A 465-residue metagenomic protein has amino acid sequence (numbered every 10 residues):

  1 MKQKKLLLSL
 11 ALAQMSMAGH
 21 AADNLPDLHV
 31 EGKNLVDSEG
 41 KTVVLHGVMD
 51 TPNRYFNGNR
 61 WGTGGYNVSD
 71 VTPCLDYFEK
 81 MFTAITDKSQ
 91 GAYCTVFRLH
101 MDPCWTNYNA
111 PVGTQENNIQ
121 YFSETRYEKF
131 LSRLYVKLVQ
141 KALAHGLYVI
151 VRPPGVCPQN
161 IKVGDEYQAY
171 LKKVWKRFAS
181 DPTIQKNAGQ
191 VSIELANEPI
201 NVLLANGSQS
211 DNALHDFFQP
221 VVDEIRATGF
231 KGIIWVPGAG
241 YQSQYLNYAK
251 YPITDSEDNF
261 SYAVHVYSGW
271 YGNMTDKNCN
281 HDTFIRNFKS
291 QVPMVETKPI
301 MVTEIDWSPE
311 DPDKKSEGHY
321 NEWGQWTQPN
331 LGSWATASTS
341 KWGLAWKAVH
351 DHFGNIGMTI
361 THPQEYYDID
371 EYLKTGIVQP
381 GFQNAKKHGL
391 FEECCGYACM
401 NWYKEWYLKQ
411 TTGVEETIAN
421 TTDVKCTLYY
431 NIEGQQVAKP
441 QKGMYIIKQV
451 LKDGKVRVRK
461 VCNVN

Functional and structural regions predicted by a protein language model:
M1-L8: Bacterial N-terminal signal peptides that target proteins for export
A11-G19: Hydrophobic h-region of N-terminal signal peptides that target proteins for export in Gram-negative bacteria
G19-A22, Q435: Boundary of Sec targeting at the N-terminus
A21-R98, A110-N118: N-terminal carbohydrate-binding accessory modules
A22-N24, Y407-T422: Low-complexity, Pro/Thr/Ser/Gly/Ala-rich linker/spacer regions in secreted, extracellular modular proteins
D27-L28, P52, F56-C74, K162-S192 (+3 more regions): Extracellular glycoside hydrolase catalytic/binding regions
S69-V96, M101, W105-S192, A213-E224: An active-site-proximal structural segment forming one wall of the substrate-binding cleft that immediately precedes
E415-N465: C-terminal outer-membrane/trafficking sorting elements
